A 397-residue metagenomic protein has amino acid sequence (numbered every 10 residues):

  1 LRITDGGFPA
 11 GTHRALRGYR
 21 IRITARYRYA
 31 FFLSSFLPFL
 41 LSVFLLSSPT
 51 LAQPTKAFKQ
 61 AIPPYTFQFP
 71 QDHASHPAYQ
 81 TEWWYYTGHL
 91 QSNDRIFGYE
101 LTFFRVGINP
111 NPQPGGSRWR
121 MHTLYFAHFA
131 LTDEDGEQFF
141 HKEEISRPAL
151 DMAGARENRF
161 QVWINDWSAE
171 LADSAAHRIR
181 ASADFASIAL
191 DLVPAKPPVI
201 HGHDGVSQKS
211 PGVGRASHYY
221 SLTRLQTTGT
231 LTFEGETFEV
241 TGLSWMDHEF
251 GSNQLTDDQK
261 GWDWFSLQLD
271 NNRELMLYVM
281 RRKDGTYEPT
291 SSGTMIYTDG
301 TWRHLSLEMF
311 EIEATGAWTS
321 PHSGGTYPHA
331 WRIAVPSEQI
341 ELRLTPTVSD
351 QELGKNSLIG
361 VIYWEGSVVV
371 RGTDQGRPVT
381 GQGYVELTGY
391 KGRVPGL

Functional and structural regions predicted by a protein language model:
L1-F8, R14, Y19-T24, A30-P49: Short, basic, low-complexity termini and linkers enriched in Ser/Thr/Gly/Pro that act as targeting/leader peptides
T4, P9-A10, R17, S349 (+2 more regions): Intrinsic disorder/low-complexity signal
Q53-L397: Structured soluble/peripheral alpha/beta segments that form catalytic or ligand/cofactor-binding pockets
